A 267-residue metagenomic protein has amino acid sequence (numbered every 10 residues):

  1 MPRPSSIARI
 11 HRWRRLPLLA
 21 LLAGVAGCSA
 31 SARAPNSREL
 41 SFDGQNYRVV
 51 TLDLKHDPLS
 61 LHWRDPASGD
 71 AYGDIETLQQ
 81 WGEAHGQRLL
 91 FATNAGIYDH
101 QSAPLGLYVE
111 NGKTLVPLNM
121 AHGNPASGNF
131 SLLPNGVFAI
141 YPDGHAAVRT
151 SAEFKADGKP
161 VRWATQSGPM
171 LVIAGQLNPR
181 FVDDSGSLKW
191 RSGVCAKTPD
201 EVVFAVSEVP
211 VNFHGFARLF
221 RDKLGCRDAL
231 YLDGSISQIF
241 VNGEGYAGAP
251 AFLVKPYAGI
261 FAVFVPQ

Functional and structural regions predicted by a protein language model:
R3-P17: Bacterial N-terminal signal peptides that target proteins for export
P17-A26: Bacterial N-terminal signal peptides
C28-N129: Zymogen propeptides
Q45, L132-P134, S187-R191: Short, surface-exposed coil-to-beta transition loops
D53-K55, I140-H145, I173-G175, A196-D200 (+2 more regions): Short acidic-glycine loop/turn motifs at beta-strand connectors
A103-F181: Active-site-adjacent helix-turn-beta-strand microarchitecture at beta-sheet edges that either contains or buttresses
L105-A121, R180-D228, S237-Q267: Conserved, well-ordered active-site substructure
